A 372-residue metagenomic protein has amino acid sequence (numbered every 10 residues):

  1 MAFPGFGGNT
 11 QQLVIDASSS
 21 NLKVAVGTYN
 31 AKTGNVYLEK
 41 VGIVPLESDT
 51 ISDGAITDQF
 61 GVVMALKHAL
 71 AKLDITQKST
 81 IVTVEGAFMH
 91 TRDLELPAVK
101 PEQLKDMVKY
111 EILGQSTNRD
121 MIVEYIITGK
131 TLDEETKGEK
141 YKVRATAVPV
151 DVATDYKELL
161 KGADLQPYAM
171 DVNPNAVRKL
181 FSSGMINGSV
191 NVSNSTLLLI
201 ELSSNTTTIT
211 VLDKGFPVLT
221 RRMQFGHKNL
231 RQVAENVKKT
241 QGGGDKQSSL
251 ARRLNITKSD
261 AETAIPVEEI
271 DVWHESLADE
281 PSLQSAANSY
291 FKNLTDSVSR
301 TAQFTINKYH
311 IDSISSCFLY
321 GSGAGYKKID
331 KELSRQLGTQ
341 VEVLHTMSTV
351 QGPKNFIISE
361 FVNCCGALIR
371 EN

Functional and structural regions predicted by a protein language model:
A2-V44, T80-E85, I186-M223, H227-N229 (+1 more regions): Gly/Thr-rich phosphate-binding beta-strand-loop-beta motif of the actin/hexokinase/Hsp70
K40-A71, D279, L283-A286, Y290 (+1 more regions): N-terminal phosphate-binding loop and adjacent alpha-helix
V63-L73, G184-S195, R300-A302: Phosphate-interacting basic helix/loop segments used at nucleotide- and nucleic-acid interfaces
S79, T83-M185, S348-V350: Active-site neighborhood for divalent-cation/phosphate handling
V82-G86, C317-A324, L344: Glycine-rich beta-strand-to-loop/alpha-helix junction loops that act as flexible
A176-K179, G184, A324, E342-N372: Glycine-rich phosphate-binding/hydrolytic loop that grips phosphoryl groups
N236-Q241, D245, S249-I314: Adenine-nucleotide phosphate-binding core of ATP-dependent small-molecule kinases
S313-T339: Glycine-rich phosphate-binding loops at beta-strand->alpha-helix junctions
